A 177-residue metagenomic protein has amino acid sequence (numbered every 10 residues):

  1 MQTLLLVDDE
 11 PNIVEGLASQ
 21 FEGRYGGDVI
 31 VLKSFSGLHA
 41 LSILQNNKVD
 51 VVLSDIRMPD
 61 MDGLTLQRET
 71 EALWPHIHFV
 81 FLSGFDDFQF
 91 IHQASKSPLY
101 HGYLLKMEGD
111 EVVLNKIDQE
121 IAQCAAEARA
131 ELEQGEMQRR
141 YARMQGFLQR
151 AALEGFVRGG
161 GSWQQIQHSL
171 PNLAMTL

Functional and structural regions predicted by a protein language model:
D8, D55: Active-site residues of response regulator receiver
P11-L32: Two-component/phosphorelay signaling modules centered on CheY-like receiver
A18, K33-S42, G63-T65: Helix N-cap/capping motif at the beta->alpha junctions
Y25-F35, I43, I91: Short hydrophobic/Thr-rich beta-strand motif most characteristic of the beta2 strand and flanking loop of CheY-like
M58: Receiver (REC) domain active-site loop signature in two-component systems and cognate sites in sensor histidine kinases
T65, D86-Y103: Alpha4 helix (beta4-alpha4-beta5 surface) of REC/receiver domains from two-component response regulators
S95-K96, G102, E108-L177: Interdomain helical linkers/hinges and coiled-coil/dimerization scaffolds that transmit conformational signals
